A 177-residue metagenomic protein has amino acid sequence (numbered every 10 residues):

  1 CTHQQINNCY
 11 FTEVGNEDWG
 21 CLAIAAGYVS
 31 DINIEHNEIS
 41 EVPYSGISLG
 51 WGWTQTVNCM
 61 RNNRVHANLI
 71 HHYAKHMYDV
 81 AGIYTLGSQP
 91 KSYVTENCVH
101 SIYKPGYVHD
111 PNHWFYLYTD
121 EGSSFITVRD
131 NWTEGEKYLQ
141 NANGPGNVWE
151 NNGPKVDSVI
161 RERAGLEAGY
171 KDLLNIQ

Functional and structural regions predicted by a protein language model:
T2-G15, S30-Y44, C59-A74, P90-P105 (+2 more regions): Right-handed parallel beta-helix
G15-L22, P43-L49, N58, I70 (+4 more regions): Short glycine/acidic-rich loop motifs that flank beta-strands on beta-rich extracellular proteins
G52, S88, D120-G122: Active-site beta-loop-alpha junctions enriched in small/polar residues
T54-T56: Short, small-residue-enriched loops and turns at beta-alpha junctions that line or gate enzyme active sites
G82-T85, P90: N-terminal short leaders/motifs
E96, Y107-Q177: Extracellular beta-rich repeat passengers
